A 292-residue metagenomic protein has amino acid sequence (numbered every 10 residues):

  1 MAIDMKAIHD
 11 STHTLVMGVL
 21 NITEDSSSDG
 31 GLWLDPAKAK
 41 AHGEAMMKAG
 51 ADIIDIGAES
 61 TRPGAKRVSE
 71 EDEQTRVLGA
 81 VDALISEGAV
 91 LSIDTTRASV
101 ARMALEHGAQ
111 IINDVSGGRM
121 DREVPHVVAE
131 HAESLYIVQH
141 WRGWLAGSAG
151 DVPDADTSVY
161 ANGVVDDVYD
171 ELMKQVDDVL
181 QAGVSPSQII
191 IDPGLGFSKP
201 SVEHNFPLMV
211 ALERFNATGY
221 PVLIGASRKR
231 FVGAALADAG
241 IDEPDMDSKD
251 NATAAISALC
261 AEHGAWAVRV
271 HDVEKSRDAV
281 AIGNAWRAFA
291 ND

Functional and structural regions predicted by a protein language model:
I3-M5, D10-S11, S27-A41, T61-G79 (+7 more regions): Active-site-adjacent loop and "lid" segments of alpha/beta metabolic enzymes
A41-G57, H263: Catalytic domains of carbohydrate-active enzymes, especially glycoside hydrolases
S185-Q188: Short acidic capping loops at alpha-helix termini that bridge into adjacent secondary structure
